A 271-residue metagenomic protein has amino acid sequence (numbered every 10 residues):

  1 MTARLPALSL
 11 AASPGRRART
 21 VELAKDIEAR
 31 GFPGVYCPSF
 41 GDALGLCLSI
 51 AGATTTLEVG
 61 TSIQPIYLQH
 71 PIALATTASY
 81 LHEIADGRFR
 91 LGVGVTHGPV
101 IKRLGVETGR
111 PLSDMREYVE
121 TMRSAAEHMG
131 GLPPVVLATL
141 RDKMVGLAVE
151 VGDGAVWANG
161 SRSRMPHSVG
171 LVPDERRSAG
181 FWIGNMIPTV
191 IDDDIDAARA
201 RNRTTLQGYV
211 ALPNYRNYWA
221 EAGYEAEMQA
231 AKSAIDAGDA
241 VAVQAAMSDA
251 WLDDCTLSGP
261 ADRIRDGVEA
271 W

Functional and structural regions predicted by a protein language model:
M1-A270: Active-site-adjacent structural elements that line small-molecule/cofactor binding pockets in enzymes
